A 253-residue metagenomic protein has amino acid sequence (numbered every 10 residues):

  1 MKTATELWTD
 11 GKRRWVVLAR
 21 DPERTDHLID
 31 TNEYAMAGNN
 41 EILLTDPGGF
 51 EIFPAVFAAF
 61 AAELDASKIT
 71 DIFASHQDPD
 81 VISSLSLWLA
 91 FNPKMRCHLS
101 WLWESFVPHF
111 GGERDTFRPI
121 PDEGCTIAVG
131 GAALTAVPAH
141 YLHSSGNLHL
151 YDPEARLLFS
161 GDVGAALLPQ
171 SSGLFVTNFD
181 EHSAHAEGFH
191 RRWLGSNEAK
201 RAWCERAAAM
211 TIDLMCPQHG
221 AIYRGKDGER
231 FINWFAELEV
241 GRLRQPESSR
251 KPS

Functional and structural regions predicted by a protein language model:
M1-E41: Zn-dependent metallo-beta-lactamase
T9-W15, N39-I42, T126-T135, E154-L157: Beta-strand-turn-beta hairpins that frame and shape the catalytic cleft of phosphate-ester-processing enzymes
D10, M95-G146, G195-A208: Metallo-beta-lactamase
R24-T31, A35-D71: Pre-active-site segment of Zn-dependent metallo-hydrolases
T45-P47, I69-Q77, C97-W101, L158-D162 (+2 more regions): Active-site neighborhood of phospho(di)ester-bond hydrolases with catalytic His/Asp-centered motifs
I52-H98: Active-site metal-binding motif and surrounding structural segment of the metallo-beta-lactamase
Y141-R224, L238-E239: Metallo-beta-lactamase
H219-S253: Binuclear metal-ion centers of metallo-dependent hydrolases, dominated by the metallo-beta-lactamase
